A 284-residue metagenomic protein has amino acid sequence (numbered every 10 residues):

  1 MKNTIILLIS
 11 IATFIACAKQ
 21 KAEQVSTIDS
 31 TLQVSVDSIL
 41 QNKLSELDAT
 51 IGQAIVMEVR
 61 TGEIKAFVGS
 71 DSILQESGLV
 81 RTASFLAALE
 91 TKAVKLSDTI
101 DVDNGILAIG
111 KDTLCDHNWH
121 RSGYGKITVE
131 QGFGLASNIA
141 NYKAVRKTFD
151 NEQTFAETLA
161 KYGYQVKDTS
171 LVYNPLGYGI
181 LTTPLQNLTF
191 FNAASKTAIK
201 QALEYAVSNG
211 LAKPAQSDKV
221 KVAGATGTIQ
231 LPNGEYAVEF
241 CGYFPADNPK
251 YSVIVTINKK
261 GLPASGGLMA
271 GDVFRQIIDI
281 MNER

Functional and structural regions predicted by a protein language model:
T4-T13: Sec-dependent N-terminal signal peptides
K21-E58: Beta-lactamase-like hydrolase cores
V36, G62, L74-D103, G132 (+4 more regions): Active-site SXXK
L44-S70, G242, V253: A short, well-structured edge-of-sheet supersecondary motif
R60, A66-V80, K126, Y162-A198: Active-site-proximal helix/loop microenvironment of the serine DD-peptidase/beta-lactamase transpeptidase fold
R60, V94-S97, D101-F155: Conserved catalytic neighborhood of penicillin-recognizing serine enzymes
E152-T154, V172-M281: A penicillin-recognizing enzyme superfamily signal
